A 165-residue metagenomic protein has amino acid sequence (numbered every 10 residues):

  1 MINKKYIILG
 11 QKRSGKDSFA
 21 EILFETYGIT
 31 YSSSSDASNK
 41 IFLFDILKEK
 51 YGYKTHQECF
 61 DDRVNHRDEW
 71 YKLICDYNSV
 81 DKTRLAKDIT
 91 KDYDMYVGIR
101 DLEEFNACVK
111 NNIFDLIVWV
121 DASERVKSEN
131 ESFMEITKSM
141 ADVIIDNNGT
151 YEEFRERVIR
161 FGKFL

Functional and structural regions predicted by a protein language model:
M1-N3, I22, V109-L116, A122-E124 (+1 more regions): NTP-dependent small-molecule kinase module
Q11: P-loop (Walker A) phosphate-binding loop of NTP-binding proteins
S14: ATP-binding Walker
D17: Walker A/P-loop
E25-S32: Post-Walker A helix-loop "phosphate-sensing" segment adjacent to the P-loop in P-loop NTPases
S33-D94: ATP-dependent small-molecule kinase phosphotransfer cores that center on conserved nucleotide phosphate-binding segments
A86-F133: ATP-dependent NMP and nucleoside kinases share a basic, alpha-helical "lid"
